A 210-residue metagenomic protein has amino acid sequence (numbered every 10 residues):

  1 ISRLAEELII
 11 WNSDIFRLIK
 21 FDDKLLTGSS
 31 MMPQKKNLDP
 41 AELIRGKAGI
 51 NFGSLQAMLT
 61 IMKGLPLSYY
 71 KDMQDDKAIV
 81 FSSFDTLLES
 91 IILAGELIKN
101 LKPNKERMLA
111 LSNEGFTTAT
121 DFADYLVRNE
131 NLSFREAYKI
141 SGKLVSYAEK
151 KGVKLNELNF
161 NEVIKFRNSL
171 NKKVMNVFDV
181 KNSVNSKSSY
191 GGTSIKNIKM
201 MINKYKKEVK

Functional and structural regions predicted by a protein language model:
S2-R45: Catalytic cores of enzymes that engage adenine nucleotides and/or redox cofactors via long glycine-rich, Lys/Arg/His
M32-K210: Glycine-rich cofactor/substrate-binding loops
